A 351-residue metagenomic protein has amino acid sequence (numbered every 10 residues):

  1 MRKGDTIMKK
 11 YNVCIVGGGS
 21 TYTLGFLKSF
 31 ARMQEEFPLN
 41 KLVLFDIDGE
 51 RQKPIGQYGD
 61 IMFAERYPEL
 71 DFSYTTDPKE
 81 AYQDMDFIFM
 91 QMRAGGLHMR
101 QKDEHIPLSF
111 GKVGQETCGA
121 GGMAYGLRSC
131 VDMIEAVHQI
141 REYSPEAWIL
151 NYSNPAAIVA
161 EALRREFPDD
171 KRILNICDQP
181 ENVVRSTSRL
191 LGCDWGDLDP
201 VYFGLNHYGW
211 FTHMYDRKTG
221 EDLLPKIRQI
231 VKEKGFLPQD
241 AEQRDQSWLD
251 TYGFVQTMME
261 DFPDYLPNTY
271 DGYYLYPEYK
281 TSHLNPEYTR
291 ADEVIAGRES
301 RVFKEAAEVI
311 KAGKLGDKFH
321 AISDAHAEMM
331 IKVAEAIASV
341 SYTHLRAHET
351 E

Functional and structural regions predicted by a protein language model:
M1-I7: Short, Lys/Arg-enriched N-terminal segments with co-localized hydrophobic residues within the first ~10-30 amino acids
M8, D77-Y82, H105-E116, P180-D197 (+1 more regions): Hydrophobic transmembrane alpha-helix bundles
K9-Y11, I15-Q83, F87-M99, L127-Y143 (+4 more regions): Metallocofactor- and cofactor-centric catalytic cores in central/energy metabolism, strongly enriched
V43, N175-I176, L198-F203: Beta-strand segments within the central parallel beta-sheet cores of soluble alpha/beta enzyme folds
F63-L70, L97, D103, D132-I140 (+2 more regions): A broadly tuned preference for mixed-charge, low-complexity surface segments
L97-R128: Glycine/threonine-rich flexible loop motifs
G192-R346: Long, compositionally biased stretches enriched for glycine and/or charged residues
A347-E351: A short, hydrophobic C-terminal helix/tail in secreted or cell-surface proteins
